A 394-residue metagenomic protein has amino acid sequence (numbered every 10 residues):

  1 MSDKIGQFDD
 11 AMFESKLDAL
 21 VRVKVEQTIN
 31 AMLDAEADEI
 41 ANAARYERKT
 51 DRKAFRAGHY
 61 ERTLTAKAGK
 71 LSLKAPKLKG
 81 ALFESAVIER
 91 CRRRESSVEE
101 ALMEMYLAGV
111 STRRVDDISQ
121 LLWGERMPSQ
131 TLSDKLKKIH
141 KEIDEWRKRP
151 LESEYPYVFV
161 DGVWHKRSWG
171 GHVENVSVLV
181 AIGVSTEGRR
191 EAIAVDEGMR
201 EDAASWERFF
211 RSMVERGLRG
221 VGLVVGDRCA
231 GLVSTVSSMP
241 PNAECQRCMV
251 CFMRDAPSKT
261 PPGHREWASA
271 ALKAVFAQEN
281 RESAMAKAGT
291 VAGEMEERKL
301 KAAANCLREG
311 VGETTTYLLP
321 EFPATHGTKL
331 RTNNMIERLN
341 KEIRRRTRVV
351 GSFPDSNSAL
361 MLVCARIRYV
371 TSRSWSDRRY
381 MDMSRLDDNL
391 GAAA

Functional and structural regions predicted by a protein language model:
M1-G6, A35, A43, A274 (+1 more regions): Acidic/histidine-rich catalytic cores and adjacent linkers of DNA breakage/strand-transfer/modification proteins
S2-E89, K166: Short, conserved DNA-binding cores of transcription-related domains
K74-K79, A86-R92, L122-R126, T131-V225 (+5 more regions): RNase H-like nuclease fold core
E84, A256-T290: Metal-dependent DNA phosphodiester-chemistry modules and their immediately adjacent helices/loops in DNA-processing
S97-G109: Short, amphipathic alpha-helical "recognition" segments used to contact nucleic acids or chromatin
R113-G124: DNA-recognition alpha helix
L223-A230, T235-A271: Conserved beta-strand -> loop -> alpha-helix junction used to position metal-binding or nucleic-acid-contacting
